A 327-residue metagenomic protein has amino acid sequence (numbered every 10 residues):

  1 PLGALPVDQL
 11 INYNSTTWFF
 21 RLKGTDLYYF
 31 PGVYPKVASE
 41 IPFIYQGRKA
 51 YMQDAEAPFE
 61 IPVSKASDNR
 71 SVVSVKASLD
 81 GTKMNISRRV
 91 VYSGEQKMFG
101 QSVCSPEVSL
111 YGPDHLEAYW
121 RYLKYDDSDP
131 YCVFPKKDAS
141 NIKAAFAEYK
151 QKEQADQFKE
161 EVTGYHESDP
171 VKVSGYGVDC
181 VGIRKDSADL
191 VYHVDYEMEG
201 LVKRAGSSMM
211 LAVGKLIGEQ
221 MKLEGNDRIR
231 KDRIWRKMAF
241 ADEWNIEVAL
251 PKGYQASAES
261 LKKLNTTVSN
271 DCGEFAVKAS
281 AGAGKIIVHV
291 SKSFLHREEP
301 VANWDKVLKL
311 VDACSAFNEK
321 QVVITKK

Functional and structural regions predicted by a protein language model:
P1-K327: A sensor for short, sequence-defined functional sites
